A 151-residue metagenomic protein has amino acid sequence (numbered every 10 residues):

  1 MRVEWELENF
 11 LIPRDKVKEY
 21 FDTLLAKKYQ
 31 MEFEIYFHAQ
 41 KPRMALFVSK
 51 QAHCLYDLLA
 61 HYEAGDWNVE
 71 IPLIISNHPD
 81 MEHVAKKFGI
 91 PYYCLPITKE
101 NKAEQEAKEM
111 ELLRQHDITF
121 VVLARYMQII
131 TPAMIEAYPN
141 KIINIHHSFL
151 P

Functional and structural regions predicted by a protein language model:
R2-P151: One-carbon transfer enzymes
